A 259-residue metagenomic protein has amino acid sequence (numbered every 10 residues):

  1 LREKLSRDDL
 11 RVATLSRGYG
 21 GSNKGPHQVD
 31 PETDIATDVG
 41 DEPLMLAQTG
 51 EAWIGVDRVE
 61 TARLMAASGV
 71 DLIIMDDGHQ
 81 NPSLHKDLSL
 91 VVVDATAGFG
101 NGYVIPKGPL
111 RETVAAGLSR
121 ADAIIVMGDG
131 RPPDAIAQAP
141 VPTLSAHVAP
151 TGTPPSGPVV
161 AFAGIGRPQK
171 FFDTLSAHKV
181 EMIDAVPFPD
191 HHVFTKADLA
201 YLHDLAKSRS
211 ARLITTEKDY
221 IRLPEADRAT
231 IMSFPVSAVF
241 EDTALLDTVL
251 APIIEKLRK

Functional and structural regions predicted by a protein language model:
L1-L15: A conserved segment at the C-terminal end of the G1
E3, R7, Q48, L64-A67 (+3 more regions): Short, well-ordered alpha-helices that flank and scaffold nucleotide-derived cofactor binding pockets
A13-L15, V91, P158-F162: Conserved beta-strand elements of the Class I
G18-T143: Phosphate/Mg2+-binding loops and adjacent switch elements in nucleotide/diphosphate-handling enzyme cores
W53, V93, A146, V186 (+1 more regions): Hydrophobic residues at beta-strand termini and immediately following loops that shape nucleotide-binding pockets
G98-I214: C-terminal accessory "lid"/substrate-recognition subdomains
P189-D190, A229-K259: Short, flexible loop segments at boundaries between secondary-structure elements
F194-K196, I221-A226, F240-T243: Short active-site-adjacent structural elements
